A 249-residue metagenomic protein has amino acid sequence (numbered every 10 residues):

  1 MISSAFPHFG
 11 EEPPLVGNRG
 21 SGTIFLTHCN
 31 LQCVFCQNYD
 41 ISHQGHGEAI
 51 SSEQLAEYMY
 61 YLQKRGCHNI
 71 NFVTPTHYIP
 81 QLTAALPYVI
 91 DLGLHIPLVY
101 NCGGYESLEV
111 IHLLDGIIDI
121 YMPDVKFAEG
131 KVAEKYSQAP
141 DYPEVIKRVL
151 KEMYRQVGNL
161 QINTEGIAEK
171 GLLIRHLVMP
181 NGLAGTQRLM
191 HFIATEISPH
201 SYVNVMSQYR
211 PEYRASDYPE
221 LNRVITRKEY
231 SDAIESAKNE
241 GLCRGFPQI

Functional and structural regions predicted by a protein language model:
M1-I120, G130-K131: Conserved Radical SAM active-site core
G22, I70, L98-Y100, Y121-P123 (+3 more regions): Hydrophobic faces of well-ordered beta-strands that scaffold small-molecule active sites in alpha/beta enzyme cores
I41-Q54, T74-A84, V89, E106-S107 (+3 more regions): Conserved non-cysteine loop/helix-boundary elements of the Radical SAM core domain that shape
Y58-Y61, Y88, E152, Q156-N159 (+2 more regions): A generic secondary-structure signal
P75-H77, G103-Y105, K126, L177-M179 (+1 more regions): Active-site beta-loop-alpha junctions enriched in small/polar residues
I96, E129-V132, Y142-E144, V157-E165 (+1 more regions): Short, structured loop/turn "capping" segments at alpha-beta junctions
D115-G130, Y202-Y209: Non-cysteine beta-strand/loop elements that form the S-adenosyl-L-methionine
G158-I249: Auxiliary Fe-S-binding modules of radical SAM enzymes
